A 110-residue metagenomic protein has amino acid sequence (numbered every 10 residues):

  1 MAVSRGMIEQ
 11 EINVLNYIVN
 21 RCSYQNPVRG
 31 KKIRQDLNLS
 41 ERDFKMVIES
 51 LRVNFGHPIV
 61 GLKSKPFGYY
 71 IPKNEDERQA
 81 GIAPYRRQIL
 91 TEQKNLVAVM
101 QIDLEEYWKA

Functional and structural regions predicted by a protein language model:
M1-N16: Short alpha-helical segments that sit at the start of domains
V19-Q25, S40: Short helix-capping/hinge SLiMs at alpha-helix to coil transitions
R29-L37: A short acidic, leucine-rich amphipathic alpha-helix
L39-S50: Short amphipathic alpha-helical interaction segments
R52-F55: C-terminal flanking helix
H57-V60: A short linear hydrophobic-aromatic micro-motif
K63-K73: Minor-groove-contacting beta-hairpin "wing" of winged helix-turn-helix DNA-binding domains
Q79-A110: Long, low-complexity, charge-rich intrinsically disordered regions
